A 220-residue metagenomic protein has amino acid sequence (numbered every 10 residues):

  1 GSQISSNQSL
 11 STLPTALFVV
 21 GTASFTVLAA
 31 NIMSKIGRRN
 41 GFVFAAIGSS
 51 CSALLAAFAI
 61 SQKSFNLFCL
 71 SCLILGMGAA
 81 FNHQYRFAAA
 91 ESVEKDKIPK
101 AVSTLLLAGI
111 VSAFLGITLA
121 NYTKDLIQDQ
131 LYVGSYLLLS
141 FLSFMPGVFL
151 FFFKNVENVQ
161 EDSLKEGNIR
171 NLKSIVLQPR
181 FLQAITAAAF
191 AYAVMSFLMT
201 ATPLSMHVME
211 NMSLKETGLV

Functional and structural regions predicted by a protein language model:
G1-S9, T200-E216: Short amphipathic helix-loop junctions that connect adjacent transmembrane helices in Major Facilitator Superfamily/SLC
S2, L73, L177-L198: Pair of pore-lining "gating" transmembrane helices in MFS-fold secondary transporters
G21, P99-A120: Glycine-rich segments within core transmembrane alpha-helices of 12-TM secondary carriers
R39-N40, Y122-F141: A membrane-interface helix-boundary motif in multi-pass transporters
I47-Q62: C-terminal ends and interior cores of transmembrane alpha-helices in multi-pass membrane transporters/permeases
C69-L107: Cytoplasmic helix-loop-helix junction between adjacent transmembrane helices in 12-TM secondary transporters
G116, A120-N121, S140-E161: C-terminal membrane-cytosol helix-exit motif in multi-pass small-molecule transporters
N155-T186: Juxtamembrane intracellular "pre-TM" segments in multi-pass secondary transporters
